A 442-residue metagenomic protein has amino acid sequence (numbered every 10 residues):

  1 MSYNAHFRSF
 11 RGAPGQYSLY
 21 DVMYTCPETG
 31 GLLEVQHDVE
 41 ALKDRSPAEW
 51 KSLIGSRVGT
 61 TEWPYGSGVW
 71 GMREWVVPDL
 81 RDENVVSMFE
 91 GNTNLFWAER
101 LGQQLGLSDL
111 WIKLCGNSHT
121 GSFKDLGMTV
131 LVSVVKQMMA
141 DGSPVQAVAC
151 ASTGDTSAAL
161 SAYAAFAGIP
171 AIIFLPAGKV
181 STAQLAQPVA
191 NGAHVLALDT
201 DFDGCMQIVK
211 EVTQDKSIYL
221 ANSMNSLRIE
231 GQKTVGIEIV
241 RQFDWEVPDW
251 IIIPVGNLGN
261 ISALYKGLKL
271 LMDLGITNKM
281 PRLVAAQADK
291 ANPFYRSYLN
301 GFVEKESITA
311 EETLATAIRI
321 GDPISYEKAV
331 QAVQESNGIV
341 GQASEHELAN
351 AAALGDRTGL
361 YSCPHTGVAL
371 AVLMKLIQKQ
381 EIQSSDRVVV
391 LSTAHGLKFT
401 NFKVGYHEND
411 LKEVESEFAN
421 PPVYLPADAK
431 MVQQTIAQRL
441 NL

Functional and structural regions predicted by a protein language model:
M1-L442: PLP-dependent amino-acid enzyme catalytic core
